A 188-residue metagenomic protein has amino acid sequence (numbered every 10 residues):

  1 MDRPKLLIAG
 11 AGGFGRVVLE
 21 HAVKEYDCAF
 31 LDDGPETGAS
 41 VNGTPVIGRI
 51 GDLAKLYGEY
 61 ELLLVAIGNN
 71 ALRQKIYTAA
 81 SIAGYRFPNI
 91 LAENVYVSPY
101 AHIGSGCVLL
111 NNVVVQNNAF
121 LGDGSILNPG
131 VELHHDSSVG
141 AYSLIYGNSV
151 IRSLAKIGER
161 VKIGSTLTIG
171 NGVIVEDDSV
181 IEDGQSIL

Functional and structural regions predicted by a protein language model:
D2-E61: A solvent-exposed beta-alpha-beta segment
L7, A11, G15, L19 (+5 more regions): A generic structural signal for ordered secondary structure
G10, L64-G68, N171: Small/polar loops that bind or transfer phosphate-bearing groups
A11, D33-G34, R49, I67 (+3 more regions): Fold-independent oxyanion-binding glycine-rich loops and adjacent beta-strand/coil segments at enzyme active sites
E20, A54-G58, K75-I82, S105 (+4 more regions): Replace "anionic and nucleotidyl ligands
K24-L31, G58-Y60, Q74-I76, E93-V97 (+2 more regions): Short charge-dense sequence patches
T37-Y96: Phosphate-bearing ligand-interacting subdomains that bind or position ATP/ADP/UDP/GDP/NAD(P) or nucleotide-linked
N89-L188: Structural signal for interior beta-strand "rungs" in well-ordered beta-sheet cores of soluble enzyme domains
